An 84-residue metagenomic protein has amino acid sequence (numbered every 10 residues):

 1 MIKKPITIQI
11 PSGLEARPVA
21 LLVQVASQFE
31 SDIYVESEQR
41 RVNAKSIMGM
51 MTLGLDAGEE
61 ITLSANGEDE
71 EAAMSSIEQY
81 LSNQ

Functional and structural regions predicted by a protein language model:
M1-P5, E60-T62: Intrinsic-disorder/low-complexity, polar/charged segments enriched in Ser/Thr/Lys/Arg/Asp/Glu/Gln
I2, L22, F29, E78-Y80: Aromatic-residue detector
T7-M48, T52-L53, A57: Compact, glycine-rich, soluble single-domain proteins
M51-Q84: C-terminal structural segments of small proteins and small subunits
